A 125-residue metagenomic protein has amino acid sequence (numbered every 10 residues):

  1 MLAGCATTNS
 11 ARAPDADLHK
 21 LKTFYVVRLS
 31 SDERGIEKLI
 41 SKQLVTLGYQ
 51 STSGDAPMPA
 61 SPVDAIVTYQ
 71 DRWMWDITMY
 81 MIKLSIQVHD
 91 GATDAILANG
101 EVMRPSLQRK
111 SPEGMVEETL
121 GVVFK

Functional and structural regions predicted by a protein language model:
G4-Q50: A structural "domain/chain start" motif
V45-K110, G114-V122: Surface-exposed short loop/turn segments
